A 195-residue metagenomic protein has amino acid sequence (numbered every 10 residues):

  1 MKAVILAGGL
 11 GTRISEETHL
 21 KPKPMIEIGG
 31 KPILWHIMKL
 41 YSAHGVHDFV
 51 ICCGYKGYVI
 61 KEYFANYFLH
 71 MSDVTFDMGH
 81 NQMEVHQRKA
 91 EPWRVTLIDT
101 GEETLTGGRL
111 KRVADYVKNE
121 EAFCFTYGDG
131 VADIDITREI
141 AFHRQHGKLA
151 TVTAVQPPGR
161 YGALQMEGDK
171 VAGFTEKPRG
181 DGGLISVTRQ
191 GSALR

Functional and structural regions predicted by a protein language model:
M1-E62: N-terminal glycine-rich phosphate-binding loop and ensuing alpha1 helix
T18, F64, T175-P178: Short, flexible helix/strand-to-coil boundary loops that buttress conserved ligand/catalytic motifs in alpha/beta
G57, L110, V171, S186-V187: A general structural signal for well-ordered alpha-helical segments in protein cores
E62-G168: Conserved beta-loop-beta/alpha segment of the NTase-like Rossmann-fold superfamily that binds/positions NTPs
E167-G183: Short, flexible, basic/aromatic active-site loop/helix in glycosyltransferases
S186-R195: Conserved nucleotide-sugar donor-binding and metal-coordinating catalytic region shared by glycosyltransferases
